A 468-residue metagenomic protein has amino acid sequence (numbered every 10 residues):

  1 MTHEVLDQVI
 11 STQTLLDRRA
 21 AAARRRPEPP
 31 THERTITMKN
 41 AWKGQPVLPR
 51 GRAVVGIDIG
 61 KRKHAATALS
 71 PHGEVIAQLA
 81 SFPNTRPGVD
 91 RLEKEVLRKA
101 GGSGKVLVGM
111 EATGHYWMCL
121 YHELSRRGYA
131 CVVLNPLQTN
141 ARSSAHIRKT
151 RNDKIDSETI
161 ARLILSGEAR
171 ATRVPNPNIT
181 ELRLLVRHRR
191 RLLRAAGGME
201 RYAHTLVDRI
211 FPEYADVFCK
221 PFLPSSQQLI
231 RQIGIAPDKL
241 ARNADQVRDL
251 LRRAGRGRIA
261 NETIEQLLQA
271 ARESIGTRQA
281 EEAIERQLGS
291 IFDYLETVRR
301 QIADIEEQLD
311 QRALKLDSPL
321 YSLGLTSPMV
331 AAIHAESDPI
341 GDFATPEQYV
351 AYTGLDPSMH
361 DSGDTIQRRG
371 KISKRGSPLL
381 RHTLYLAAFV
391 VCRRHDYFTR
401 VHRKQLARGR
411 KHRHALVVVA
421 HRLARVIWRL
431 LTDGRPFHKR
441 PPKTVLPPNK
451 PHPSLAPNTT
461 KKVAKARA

Functional and structural regions predicted by a protein language model:
T2-A468: A detector of single, family-specific signature residues that are central to catalytic or substrate-handling motifs
